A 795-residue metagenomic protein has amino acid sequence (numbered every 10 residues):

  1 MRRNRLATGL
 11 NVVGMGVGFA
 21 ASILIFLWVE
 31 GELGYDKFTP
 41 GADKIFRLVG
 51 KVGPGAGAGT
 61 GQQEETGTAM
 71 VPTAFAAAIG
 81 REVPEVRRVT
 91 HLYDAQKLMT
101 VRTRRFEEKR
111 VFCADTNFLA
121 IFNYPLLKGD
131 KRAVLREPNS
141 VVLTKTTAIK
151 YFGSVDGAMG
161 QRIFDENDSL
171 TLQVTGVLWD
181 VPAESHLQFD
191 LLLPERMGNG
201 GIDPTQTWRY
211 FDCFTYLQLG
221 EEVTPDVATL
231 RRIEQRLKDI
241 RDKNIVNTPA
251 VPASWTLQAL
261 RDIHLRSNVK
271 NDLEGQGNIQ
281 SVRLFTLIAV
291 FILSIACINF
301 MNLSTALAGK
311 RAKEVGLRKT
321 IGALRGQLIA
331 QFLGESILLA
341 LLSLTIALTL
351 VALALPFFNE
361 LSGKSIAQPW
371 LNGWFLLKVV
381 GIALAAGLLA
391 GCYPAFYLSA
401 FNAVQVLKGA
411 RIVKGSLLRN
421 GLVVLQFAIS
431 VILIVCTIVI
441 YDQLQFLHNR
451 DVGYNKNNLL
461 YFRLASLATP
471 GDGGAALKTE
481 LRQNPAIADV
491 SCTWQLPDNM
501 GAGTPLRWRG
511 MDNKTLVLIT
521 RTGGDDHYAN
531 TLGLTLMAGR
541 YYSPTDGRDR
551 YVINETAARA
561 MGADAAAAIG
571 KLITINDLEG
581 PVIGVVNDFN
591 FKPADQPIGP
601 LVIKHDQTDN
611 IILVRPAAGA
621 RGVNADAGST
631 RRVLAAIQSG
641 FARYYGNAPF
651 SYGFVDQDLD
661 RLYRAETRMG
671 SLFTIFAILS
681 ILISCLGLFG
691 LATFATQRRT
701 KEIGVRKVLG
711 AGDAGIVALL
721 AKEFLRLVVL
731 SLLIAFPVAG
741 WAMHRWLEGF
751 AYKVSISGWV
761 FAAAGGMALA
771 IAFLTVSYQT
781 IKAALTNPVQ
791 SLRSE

Functional and structural regions predicted by a protein language model:
M1, N11, E32, L48 (+28 more regions): Generic structural signal for small/hydrophobic residues in well-ordered secondary structure, especially within
M1-L10, G14, A296-L339, A400-R411 (+3 more regions): Intracellular coupling helices
R2-A7, T39-P40, D239-F291, G309-A312 (+7 more regions): Membrane-helix entry/capping segments
N4-L33, R419-Q443, Y454, G687 (+1 more regions): Short, strongly hydrophobic transmembrane alpha-helices
A20, L24-L27, T256, S336-A403 (+2 more regions): Small-residue-rich transmembrane alpha-helices
F26-Q96, R209-Q218, V227-L230, E234-R236 (+4 more regions): Membrane-proximal extracellular/periplasmic loop immediately following the first transmembrane helix
D115-K128, V141-Q280, A476-A665: Mid-to-C-terminal secondary-structure elements that act as membrane-proximal/extracytoplasmic interface segments
G622-A627, A635, S639-Y645, P649 (+4 more regions): In a subset of proteins, long, contiguous C-terminal domains/tails are tracked
